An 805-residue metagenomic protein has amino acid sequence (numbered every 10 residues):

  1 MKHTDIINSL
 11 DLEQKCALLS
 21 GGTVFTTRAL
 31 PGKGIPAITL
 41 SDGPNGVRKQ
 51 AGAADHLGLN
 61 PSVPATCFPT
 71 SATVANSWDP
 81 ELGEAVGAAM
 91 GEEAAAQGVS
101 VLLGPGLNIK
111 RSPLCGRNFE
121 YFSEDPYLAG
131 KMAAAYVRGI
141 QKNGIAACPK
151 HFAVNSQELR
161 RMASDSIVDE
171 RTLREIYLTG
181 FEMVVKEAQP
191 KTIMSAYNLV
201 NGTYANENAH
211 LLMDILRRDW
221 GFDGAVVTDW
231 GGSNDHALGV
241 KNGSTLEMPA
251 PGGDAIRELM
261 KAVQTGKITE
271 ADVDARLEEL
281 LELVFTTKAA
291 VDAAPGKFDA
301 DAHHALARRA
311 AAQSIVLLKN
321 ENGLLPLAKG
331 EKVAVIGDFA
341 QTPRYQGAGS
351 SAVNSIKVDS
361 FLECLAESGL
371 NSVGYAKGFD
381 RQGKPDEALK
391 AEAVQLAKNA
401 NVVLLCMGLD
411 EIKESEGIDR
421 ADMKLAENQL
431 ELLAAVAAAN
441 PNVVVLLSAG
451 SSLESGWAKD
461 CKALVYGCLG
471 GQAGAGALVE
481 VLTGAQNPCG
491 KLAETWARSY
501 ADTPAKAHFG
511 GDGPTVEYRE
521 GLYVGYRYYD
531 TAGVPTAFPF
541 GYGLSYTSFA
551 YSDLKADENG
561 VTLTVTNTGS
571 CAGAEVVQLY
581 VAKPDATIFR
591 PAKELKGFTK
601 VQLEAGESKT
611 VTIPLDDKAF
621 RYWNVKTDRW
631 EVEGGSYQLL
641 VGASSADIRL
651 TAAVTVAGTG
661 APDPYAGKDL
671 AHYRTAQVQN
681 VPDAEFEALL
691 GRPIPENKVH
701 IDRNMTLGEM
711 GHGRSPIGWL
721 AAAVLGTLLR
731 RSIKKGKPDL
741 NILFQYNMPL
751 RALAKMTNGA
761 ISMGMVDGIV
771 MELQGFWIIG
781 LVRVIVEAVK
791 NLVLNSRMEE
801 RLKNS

Functional and structural regions predicted by a protein language model:
M1-K618, Y622, S636-L640, S645 (+6 more regions): Glycoside hydrolase catalytic-domain context in secreted enzymes
D617-P664: Terminal connector regions
A652-V724: Charged, amphipathic alpha-helical linkers/stalks
A661, G711, S715-V789: Long, acidic serine/threonine- and proline-rich intrinsically disordered regions
